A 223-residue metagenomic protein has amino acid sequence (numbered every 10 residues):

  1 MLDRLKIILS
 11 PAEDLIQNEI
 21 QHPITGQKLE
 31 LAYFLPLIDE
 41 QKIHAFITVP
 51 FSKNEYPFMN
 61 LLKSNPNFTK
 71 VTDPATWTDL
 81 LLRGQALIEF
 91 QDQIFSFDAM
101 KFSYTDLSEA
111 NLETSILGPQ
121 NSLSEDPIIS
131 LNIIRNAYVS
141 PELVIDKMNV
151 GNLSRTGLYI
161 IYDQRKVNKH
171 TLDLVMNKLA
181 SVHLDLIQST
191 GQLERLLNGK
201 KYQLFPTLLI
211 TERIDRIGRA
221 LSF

Functional and structural regions predicted by a protein language model:
M1-F223: Membrane-embedded alpha-helical signal segments
